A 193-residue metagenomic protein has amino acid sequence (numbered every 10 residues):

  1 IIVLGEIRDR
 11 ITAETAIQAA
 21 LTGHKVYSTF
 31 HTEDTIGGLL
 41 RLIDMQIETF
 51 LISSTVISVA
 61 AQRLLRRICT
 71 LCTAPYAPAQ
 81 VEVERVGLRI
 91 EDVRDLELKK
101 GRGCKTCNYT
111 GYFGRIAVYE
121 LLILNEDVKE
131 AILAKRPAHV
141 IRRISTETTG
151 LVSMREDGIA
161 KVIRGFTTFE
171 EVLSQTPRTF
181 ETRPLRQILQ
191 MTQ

Functional and structural regions predicted by a protein language model:
I1-Q193: Short, flexible helix-loop junctions that flank or precede catalytic/ligand sites
